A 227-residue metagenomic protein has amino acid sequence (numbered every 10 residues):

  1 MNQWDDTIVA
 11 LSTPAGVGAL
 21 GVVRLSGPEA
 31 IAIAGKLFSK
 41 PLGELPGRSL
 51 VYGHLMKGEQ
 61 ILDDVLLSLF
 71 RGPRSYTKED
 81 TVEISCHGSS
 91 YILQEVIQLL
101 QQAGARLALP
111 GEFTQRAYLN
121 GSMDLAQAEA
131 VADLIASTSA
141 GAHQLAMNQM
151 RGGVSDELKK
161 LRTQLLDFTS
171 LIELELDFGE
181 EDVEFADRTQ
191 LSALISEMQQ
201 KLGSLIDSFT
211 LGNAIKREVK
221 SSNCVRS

Functional and structural regions predicted by a protein language model:
M1-Q144, N148, G152: A glycine-rich (often HGG/GG-containing) alpha/beta subdomain
D6, V17, R24-L25, K36-S39 (+1 more regions): Conserved G1/Walker A P-loop phosphate-binding module
G111-L119, Q149, G153, F209-V225: Glycine/charge-rich, flexible interdomain linkers and switch-proximal surface loops that mediate coupling
S122-K201, L205: Long, non-coiled-coil amphipathic alpha-helical linker/lever segments that couple catalytic cores to other domains
